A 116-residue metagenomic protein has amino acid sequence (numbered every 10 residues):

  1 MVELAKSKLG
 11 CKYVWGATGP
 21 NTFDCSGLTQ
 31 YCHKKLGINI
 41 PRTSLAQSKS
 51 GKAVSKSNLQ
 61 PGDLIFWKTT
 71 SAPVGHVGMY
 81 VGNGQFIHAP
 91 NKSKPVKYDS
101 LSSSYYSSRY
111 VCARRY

Functional and structural regions predicted by a protein language model:
M1-L9, A113-Y116: Non-catalytic ligand/cofactor/substrate-binding and regulatory segments of enzyme domains
S7-P61, Y110: Catalytic cysteine-centered active-site loop
W15-G16, K68, A89, S100: Thr-Gly-centered strand-to-loop micro-motif
L28, G78, A113: Short hydrophobic/aromatic patches on the structural cores and recognition surfaces of FHA
I38-P95: ...with weaker cross-activation on analogous glycine-rich loops/strands in unrelated enzymes
R42, S104-R115: Short, low-complexity, Pro/Ser/Thr/Gly-rich segments in the mature regions of secreted, periplasmic
Q60-G62, S102, Y106: C-terminal active-site subregion of NodB/CE4 polysaccharide deacetylases
K94-S102: Double-stranded beta-helix
